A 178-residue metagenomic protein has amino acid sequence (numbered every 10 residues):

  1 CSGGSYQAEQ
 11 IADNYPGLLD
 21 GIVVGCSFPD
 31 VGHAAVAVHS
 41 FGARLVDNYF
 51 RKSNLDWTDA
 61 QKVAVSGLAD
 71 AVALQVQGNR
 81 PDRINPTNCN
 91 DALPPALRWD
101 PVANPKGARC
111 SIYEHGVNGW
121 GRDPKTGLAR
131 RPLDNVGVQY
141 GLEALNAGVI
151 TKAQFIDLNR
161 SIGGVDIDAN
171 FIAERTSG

Functional and structural regions predicted by a protein language model:
C1-G178: C-terminal His-loop and adjacent cap/lid subdomain of alpha/beta-hydrolase
